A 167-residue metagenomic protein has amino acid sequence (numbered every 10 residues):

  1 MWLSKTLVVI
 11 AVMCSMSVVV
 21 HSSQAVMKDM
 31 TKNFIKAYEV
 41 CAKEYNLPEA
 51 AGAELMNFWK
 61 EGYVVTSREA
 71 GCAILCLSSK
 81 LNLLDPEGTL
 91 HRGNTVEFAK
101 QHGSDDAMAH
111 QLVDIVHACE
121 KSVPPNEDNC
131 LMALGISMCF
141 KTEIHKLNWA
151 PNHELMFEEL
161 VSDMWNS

Functional and structural regions predicted by a protein language model:
M1-A11: Classical eukaryotic N-terminal signal peptides for Sec-dependent ER targeting/secretion, especially the positively
W2, M16-S167: Mature extracellular/luminal domains of secreted and GPI-anchored eukaryotic proteins, especially small
